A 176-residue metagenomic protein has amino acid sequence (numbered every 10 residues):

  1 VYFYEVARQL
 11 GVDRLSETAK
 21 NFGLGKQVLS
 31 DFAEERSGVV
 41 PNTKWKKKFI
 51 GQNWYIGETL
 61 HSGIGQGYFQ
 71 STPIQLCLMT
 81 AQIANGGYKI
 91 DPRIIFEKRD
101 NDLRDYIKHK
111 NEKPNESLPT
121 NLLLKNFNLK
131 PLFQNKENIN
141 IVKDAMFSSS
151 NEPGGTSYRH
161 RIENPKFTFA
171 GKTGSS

Functional and structural regions predicted by a protein language model:
V1-S176: Beta-lactam-recognizing serine transpeptidase/beta-lactamase-like catalytic domain environment
